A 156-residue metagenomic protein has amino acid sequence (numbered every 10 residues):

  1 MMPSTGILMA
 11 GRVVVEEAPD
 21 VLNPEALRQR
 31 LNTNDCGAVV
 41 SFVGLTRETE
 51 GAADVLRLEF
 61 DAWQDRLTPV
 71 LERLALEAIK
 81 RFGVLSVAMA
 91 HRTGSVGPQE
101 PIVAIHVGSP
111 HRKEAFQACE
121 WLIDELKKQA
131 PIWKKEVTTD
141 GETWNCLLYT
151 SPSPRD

Functional and structural regions predicted by a protein language model:
P3-S41, L45-R47: N-terminal small/polar-rich segments of proteins
G44-A52, T93-G97: Short, charge-patterned binding micro-sites
V55-T93: Compact, glycine-rich, soluble single-domain proteins
F82-K113: Mid-chain, well-packed structural core segment of small domains
P110, C119-W121, K135: Well-ordered alpha/beta subsegment
I123-P131: A common structural junction motif
K135-N145: Short proline/glycine- and acidic-rich turn/helix-capping motifs at secondary-structure junctions
Y149-D156: Conserved small/polar residues in nucleotide/adenosyl-binding loops
